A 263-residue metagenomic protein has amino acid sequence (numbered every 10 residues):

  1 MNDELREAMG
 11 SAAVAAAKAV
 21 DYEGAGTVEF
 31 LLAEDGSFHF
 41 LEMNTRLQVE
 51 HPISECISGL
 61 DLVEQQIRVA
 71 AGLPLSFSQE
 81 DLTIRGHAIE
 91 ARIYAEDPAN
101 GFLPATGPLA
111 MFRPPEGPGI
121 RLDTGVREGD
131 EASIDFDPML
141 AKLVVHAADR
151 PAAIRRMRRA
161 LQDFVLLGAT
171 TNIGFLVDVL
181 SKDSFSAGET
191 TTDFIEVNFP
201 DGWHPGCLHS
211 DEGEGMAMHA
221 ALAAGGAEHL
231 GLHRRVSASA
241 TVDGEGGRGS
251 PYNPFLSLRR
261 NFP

Functional and structural regions predicted by a protein language model:
M1-L32, A160: A long amphipathic alpha-helix within ATP-dependent nucleotide-binding catalytic cores
N2-L5, H51-E55: Alpha-helix N-cap/helix-initiation motif
A13, L31, P52-P263: Catalytic cores of soluble metabolic enzymes centered on carboxylation/carboxyl-transfer
D21-V49: Conserved metal-phosphate-binding beta-hairpin within the catalytic cores of diverse ATP-dependent phosphoryl-transfer
